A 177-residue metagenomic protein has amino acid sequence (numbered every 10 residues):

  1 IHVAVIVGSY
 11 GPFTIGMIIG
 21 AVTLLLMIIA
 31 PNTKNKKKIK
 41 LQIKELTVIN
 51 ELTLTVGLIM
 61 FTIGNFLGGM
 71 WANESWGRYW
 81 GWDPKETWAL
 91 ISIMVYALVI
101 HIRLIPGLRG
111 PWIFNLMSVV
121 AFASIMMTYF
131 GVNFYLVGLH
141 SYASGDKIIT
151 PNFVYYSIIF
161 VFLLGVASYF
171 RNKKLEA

Functional and structural regions predicted by a protein language model:
I1-I28, E45-S75, K85-L139, I148-E176: Hydrophobic cores of alpha-helical transmembrane segments in multi-pass integral membrane proteins
A30-I43: Juxtamembrane inter-helical linkers in multi-pass membrane proteins
S144-G145: Catalytic nucleotidyl-transfer cores of nucleotide-processing enzymes
